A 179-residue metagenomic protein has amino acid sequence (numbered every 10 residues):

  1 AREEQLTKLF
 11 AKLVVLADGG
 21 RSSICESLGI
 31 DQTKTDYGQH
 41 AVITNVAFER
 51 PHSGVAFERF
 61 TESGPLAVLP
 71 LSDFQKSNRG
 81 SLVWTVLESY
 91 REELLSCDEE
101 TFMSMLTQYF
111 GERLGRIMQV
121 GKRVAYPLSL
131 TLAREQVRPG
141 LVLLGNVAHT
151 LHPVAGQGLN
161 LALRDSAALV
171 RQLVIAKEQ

Functional and structural regions predicted by a protein language model:
A1, V14, L169-V170: Generic low-polarity alpha-helical segments
A1-T7: A structured beta-alpha segment of the ubiquitous adenosine-cofactor-binding alpha/beta core
R2, F74-Q75, A176-Q179: Alpha-helix termini
T7-R123: Conserved FAD-binding catalytic core of PHBH/FMO-like flavoproteins
Y90-Q179: FAD/FMN-dependent oxidoreductases across multiple families
